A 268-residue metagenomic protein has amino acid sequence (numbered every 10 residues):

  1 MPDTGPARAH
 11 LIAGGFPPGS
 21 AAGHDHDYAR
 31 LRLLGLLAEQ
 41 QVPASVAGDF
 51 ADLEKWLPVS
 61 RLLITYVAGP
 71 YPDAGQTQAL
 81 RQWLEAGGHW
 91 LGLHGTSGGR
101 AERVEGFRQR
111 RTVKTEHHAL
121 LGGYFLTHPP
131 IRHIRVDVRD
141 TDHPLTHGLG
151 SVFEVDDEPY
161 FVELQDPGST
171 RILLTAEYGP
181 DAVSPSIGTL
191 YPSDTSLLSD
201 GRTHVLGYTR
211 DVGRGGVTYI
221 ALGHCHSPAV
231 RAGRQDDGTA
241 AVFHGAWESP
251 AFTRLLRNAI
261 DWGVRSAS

Functional and structural regions predicted by a protein language model:
P2-D3, P58, L62, G123-A221: Catalytic beta-strand/loop cores that center a nucleophilic Ser/Cys/Thr and support acyl-enzyme chemistry
P2-P6, L190-G207, D211-S268: Extracellular ligand-binding/catalytic regions of CAZymes and related secreted enzymes and adhesion modules
D3, H10-I12, G19-V104: Helical hinge/lid and interdomain linker segments adjacent to catalytic or ligand-binding clefts that mediate domain
F16-P18, D52, P70, S97-G99 (+4 more regions): Short, solvent-exposed loop/turn segments at secondary-structure junctions
P18-D27, E102-R110, A232-A241: Short, flexible/disordered intra-domain loops and linkers
L34, R81, T146, R257-I260: Non-transmembrane alpha-helical segments in soluble domains of secreted/periplasmic/extracellular proteins
Y71-S151: A glycine-rich, often tryptophan-bearing local segment used as a flexible ligand/cofactor-contacting loop or short
